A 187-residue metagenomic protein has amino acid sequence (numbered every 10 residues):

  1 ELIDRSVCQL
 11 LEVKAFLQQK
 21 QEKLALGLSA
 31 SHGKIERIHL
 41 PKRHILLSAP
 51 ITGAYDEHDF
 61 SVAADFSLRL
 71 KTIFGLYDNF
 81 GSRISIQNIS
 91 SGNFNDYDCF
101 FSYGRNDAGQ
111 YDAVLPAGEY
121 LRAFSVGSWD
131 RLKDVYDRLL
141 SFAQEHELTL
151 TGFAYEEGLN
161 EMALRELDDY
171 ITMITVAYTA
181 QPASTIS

Functional and structural regions predicted by a protein language model:
L2-S187: A solvent-exposed interaction/effector surface
